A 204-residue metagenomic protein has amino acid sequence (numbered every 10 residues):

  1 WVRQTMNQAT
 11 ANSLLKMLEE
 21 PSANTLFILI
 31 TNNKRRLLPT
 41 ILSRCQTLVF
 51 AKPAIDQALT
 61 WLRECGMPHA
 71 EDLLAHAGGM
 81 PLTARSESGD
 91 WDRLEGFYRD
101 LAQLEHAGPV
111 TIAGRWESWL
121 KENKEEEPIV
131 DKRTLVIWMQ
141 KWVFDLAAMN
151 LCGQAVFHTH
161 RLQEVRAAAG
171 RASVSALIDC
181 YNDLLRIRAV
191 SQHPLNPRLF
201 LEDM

Functional and structural regions predicted by a protein language model:
W1-L15, R35-L38: Conserved AAA+/SF3 P-loop NTPase catalytic/coupling segment centered on the Walker-B
N12-I28: Conserved catalytic/switch belt of AAA+ P-loop NTPases
A23-L26, N32-W138, W142-M204: Charged, glycine-rich active-site and insertion segments that engage polyanionic ligands
